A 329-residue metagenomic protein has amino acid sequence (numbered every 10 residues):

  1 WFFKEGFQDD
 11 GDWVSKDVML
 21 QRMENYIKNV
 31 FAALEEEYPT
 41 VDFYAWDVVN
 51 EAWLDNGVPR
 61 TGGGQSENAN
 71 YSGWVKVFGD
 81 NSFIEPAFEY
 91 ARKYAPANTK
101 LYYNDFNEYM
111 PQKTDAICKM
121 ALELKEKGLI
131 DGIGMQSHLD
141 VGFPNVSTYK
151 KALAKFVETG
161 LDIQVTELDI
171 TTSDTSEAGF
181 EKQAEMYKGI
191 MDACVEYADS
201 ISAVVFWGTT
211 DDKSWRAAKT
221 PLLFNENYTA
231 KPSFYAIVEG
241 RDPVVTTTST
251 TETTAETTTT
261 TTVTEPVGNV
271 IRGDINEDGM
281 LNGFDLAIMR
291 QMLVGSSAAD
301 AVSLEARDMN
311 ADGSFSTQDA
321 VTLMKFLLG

Functional and structural regions predicted by a protein language model:
W1, T99-Y109, S137-V141, F156-Y187 (+1 more regions): Active-site clefts of carbohydrate-active enzymes
W1-Y102, F106-E108, K155, T159-L161 (+2 more regions): Substrate-binding cleft and catalytic face of glycoside hydrolase catalytic domains, especially the flexible beta-alpha
R22-A33, P111-L124, Y149, A184-A193: Short, acidic/polar
W46, A91, I133, V204 (+1 more regions): Conserved, mostly hydrophobic/aromatic
G57-T61, A87-F88, M110-E126, N145-L153: Distinct, well-ordered alpha-helical segments
E185-F206, D211-A218, F224-T246: Aromatic- and carboxylate-lined catalytic core of secreted/periplasmic carbohydrate-active enzymes
T246-G329: Cellulosome-associated attachment modules in secreted, modular CAZymes
